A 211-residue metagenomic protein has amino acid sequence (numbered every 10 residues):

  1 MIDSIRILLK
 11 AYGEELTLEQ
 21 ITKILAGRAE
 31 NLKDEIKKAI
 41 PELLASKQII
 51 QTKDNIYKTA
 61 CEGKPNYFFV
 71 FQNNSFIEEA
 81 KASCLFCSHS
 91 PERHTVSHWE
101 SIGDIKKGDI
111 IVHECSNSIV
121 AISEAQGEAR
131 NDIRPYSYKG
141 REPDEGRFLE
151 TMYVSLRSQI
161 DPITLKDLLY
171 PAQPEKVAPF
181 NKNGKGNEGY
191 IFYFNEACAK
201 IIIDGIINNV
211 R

Functional and structural regions predicted by a protein language model:
M1-E19: Positively charged, polyanion-binding regions of nucleic-acid-associated proteins
K10, Y57-K107, E142, I160 (+2 more regions): Compositionally biased, charged N-terminal/linker segments
E15, S46, N208-N209: Surface-exposed polar/charged interaction patches
Q20-L25: A short acidic, leucine-rich amphipathic alpha-helix
R28-K64: Charged low-complexity interaction tracts in eukaryotic proteins
S118, E124-Y193: Aromatic- and Lys/Arg-enriched surface recognition patch
